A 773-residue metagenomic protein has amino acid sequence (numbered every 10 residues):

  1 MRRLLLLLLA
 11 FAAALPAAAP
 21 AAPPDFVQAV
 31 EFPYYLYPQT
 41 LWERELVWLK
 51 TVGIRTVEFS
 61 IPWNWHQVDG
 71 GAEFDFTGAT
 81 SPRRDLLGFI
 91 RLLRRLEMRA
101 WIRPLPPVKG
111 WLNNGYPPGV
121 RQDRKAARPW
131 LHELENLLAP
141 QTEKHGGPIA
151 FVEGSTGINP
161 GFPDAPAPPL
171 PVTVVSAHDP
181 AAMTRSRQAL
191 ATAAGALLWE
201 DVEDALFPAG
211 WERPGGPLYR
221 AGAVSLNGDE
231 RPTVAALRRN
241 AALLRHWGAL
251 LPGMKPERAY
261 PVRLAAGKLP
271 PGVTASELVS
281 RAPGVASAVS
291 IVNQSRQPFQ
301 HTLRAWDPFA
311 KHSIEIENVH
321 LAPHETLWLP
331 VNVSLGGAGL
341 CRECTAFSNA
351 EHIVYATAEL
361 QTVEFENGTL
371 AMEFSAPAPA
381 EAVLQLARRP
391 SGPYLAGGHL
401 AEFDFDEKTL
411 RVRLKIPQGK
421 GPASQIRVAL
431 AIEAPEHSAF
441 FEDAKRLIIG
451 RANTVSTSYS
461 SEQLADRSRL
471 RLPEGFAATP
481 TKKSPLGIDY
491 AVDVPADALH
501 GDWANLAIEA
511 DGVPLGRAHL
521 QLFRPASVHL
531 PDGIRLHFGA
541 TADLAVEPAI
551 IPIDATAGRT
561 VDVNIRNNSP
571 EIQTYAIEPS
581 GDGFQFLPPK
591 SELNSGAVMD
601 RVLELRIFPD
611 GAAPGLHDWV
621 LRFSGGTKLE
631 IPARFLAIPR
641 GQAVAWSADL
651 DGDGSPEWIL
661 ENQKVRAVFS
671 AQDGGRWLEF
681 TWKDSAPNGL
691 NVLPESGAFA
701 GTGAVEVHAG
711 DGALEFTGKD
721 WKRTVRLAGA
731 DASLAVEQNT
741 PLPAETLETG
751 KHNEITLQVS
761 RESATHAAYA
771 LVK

Functional and structural regions predicted by a protein language model:
A18-T56, R640-D651: N-terminal carbohydrate-binding accessory modules
V27-Q39, N64-R84, V120-P129, S155-P160 (+2 more regions): The substrate-binding groove and active-site-proximal loops of carbohydrate-active enzymes, especially glycoside
P33, T40, E317, A518-L520 (+3 more regions): Acidic-aromatic substrate-binding/catalytic surfaces of carbohydrate-active enzymes
W42-L112: Aromatic-lined substrate-binding rim segments of carbohydrate-active enzymes
R91, R95-A181, L197: Active-site region of glycoside hydrolase catalytic domains
Q141, A713-N753, K773: Acidic, contiguous internal or C-terminal segments within carbohydrate-active enzymes that form a structured patch used
T184-R238, A242, A288-S290, Q294-S295: Aromatic/acidic polysaccharide-binding cleft in carbohydrate-active enzymes
P232-D493, D497-R566, Q573, F586-L587 (+5 more regions): Non-catalytic C-terminal accessory domains or segments of carbohydrate-active enzymes
